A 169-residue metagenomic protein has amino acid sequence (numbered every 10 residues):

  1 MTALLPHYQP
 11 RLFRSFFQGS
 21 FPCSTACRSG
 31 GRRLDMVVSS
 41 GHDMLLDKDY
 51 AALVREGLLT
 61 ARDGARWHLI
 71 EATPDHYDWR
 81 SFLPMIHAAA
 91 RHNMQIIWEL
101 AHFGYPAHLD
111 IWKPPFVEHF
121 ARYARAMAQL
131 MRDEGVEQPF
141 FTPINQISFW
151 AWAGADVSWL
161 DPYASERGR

Functional and structural regions predicted by a protein language model:
M1-H7, G31-S40, H68-F82, M127 (+2 more regions): Short charge-dense sequence patches
M1-L58: N-terminal carbohydrate-binding accessory modules
T2-F13, H87, R91-R169: Active-site region of glycoside hydrolase catalytic domains
Q18-S20, R62, I97, T142: Conserved beta-strand positions in the central sheet of alpha/beta enzyme cores
C23-T25, W67-L69, H102-G104, I147: Active-site-proximal loop/turn and secondary-structure-junction residues that shape catalytic pockets, frequently
R32-D43, R66-W79, G104-A121, Y163-R169: The substrate-binding groove and active-site-proximal loops of carbohydrate-active enzymes, especially glycoside
H42-A52, S81-M85, Y123, M127 (+1 more regions): Alpha-helical packing segments of well-folded alpha/beta enzyme cores
Y50-H102: Aromatic-lined substrate-binding rim segments of carbohydrate-active enzymes
